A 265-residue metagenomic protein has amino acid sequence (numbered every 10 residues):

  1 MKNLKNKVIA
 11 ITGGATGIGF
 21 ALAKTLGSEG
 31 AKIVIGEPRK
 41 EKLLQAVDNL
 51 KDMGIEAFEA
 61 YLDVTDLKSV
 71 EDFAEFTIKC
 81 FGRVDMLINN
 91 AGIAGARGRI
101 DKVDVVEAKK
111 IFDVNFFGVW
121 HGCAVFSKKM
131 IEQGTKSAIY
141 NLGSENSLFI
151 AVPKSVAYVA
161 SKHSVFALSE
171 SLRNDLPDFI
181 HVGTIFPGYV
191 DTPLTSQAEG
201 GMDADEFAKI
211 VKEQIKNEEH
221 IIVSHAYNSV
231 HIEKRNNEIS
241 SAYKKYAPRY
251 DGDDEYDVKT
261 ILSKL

Functional and structural regions predicted by a protein language model:
A15-G17: Conserved glycine-rich cofactor-binding loop
E29-Q45: Conserved glycine-rich Rossmann-like NAD(P)H-binding loop of the short-chain dehydrogenase/reductase
K40-E41, Y61-D72, V105: The beta1-alpha1 cofactor-binding region of Rossmann-like NAD(H)/NADP(H)-dependent oxidoreductases
F73, I88, G122-F126, L168-S169: Hydrophobic positions on the long internal alpha-helix of Rossmann-like NAD(P)-dependent oxidoreductase domains
G98-I100, D104-K109: Substrate-binding pocket helix/loop in short-chain dehydrogenase/reductase
I131, Y140-S164, E170, N174: Catalytic loop of short-chain dehydrogenase/reductase
T184, T192, S196-N237: C-terminal helical subdomain
